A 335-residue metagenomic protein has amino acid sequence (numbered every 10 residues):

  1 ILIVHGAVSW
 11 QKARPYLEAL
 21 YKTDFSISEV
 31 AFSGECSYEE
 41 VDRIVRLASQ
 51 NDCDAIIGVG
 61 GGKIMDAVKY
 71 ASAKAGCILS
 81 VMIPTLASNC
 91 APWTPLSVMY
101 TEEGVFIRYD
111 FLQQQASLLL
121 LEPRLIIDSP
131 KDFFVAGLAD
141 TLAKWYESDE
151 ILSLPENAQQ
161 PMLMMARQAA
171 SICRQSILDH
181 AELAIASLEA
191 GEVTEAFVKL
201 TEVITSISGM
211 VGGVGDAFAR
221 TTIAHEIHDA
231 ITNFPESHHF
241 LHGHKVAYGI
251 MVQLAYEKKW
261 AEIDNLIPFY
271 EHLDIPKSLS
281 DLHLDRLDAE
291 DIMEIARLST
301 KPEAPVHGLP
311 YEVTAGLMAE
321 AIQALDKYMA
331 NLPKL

Functional and structural regions predicted by a protein language model:
I1-A55, L279: ATP/NTP phosphate-donor binding region
L2, W260-L335: C-terminal charged capping/lid subdomain of soluble metabolic enzymes
W10-R14, K63-Y70, C90-W93, R220: Short glycine/serine/threonine-rich phosphate/pyrophosphate-binding segments that cradle anionic phosphate groups
V41-Q50, A224, Y328-K334: Non-transmembrane, aqueous-exposed alpha-helical and coiled segments at domain scale
A48-L86: A short, small-residue-rich loop immediately preceding and capping a beta-strand
G76-R167: A glycine/threonine-rich phosphate-anchoring loop and its flanking beta-alpha core in nucleotide/phosphate-binding
Q159-H272: Active-site segments that bind and position negatively charged phosphate/pyrophosphate groups
